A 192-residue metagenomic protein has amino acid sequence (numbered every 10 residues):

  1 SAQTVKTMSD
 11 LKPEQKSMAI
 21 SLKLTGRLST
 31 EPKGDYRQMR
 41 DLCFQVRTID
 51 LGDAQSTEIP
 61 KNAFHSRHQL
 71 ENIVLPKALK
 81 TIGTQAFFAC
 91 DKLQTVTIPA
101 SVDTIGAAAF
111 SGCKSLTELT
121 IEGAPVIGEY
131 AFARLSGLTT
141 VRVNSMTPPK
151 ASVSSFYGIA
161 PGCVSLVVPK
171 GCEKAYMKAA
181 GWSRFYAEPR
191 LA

Functional and structural regions predicted by a protein language model:
S1-E14: Boundary/junction segments of secreted and surface-exposed precursor proteins
S1-Q3, A19-E31, F44-E58, H68-T81 (+5 more regions): Structural signature of tandem-repeat unit edges
L11-K12, P32-R40: A short, well-ordered alpha-helical element
K12-Q15, S152-G158: Short, flexible, solvent-exposed loop/turn segments with mixed acidic/basic and small polar residues
D35-M39, T48, A63, I127 (+1 more regions): Extracellular leucine-rich repeat
R40-D41, F64-H65, F132-R134, S154-I159 (+1 more regions): A structural signal for leucine-rich repeat
K61-A63, G83-A86, G106-S111, E129-A131 (+1 more regions): Consensus positions within tandem repeat domains that build extended binding/scaffold surfaces
